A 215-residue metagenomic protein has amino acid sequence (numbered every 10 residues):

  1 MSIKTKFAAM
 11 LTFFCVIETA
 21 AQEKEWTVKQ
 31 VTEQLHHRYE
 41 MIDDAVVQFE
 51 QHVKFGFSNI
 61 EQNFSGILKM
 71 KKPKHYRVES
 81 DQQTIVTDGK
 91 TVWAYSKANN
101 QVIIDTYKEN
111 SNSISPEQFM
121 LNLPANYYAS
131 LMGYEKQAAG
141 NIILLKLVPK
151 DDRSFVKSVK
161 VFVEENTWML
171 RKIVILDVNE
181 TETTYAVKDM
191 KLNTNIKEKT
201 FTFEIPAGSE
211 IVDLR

Functional and structural regions predicted by a protein language model:
M1-F7: Bacterial N-terminal signal peptides that target proteins for export
S2, I17-E61, K71, H75 (+1 more regions): N-terminal leader/targeting segments and the immediate start of mature chains
A8-V16: Bacterial N-terminal signal peptides
Q51, S80, V174-D177: Beta-turn initiation residues at beta-strand->coil junctions
S65-I114, T183: An acidic-aromatic
Y107-N141: Flexible, surface-exposed loop/linker segments and immediately adjacent secondary-structure boundaries
A129-G208, V212-R215: Gly/Pro-enriched, hydrophobic low-complexity segments that function as extracytoplasmic propeptides/linkers
